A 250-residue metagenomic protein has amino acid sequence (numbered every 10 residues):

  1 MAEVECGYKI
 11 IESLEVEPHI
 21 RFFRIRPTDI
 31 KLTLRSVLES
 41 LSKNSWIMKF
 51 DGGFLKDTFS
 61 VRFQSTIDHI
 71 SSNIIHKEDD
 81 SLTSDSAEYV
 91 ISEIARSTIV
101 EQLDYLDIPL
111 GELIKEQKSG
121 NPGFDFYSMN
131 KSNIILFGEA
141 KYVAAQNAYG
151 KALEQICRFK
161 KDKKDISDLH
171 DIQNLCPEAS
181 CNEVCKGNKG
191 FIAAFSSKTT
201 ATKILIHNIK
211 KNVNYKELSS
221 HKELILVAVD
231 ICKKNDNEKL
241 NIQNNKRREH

Functional and structural regions predicted by a protein language model:
M1-E93: Interdomain/boundary linker segments immediately adjacent to catalytic/signaling cores
R24-D29, R35-S40, T58, R62-S71 (+1 more regions): Charged, structured surface patches that assemble and position nucleic-acid processing machinery
L82, Q102-L106, C157-K163, E238-R248: Charged, terminal alpha-helix-loop-beta segments that serve as non-catalytic nucleic-acid engagement and/or assembly
T98-S119: A short acidic/basic microdomain associated with nuclease active sites
P122-M129: Short acidic loop-to-beta-strand element that houses the catalytic metal-binding Asp/Glu of nuclease active sites
F126, L136-Y142: Conserved catalytic cores of phosphodiester-cleaving nucleases, focusing on short active-site segments
K131-N133: Glycine-centered tight beta-turn/hairpin loop motif at sheet-sheet or coil-to-beta transitions
K141-K203: Catalytic cores of nucleic-acid endonucleases
